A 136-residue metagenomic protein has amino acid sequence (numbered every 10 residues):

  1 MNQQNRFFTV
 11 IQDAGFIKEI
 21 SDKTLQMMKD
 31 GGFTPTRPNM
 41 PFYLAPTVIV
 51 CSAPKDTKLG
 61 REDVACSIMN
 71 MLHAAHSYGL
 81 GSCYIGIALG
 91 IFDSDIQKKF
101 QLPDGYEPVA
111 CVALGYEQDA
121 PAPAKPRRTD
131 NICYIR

Functional and structural regions predicted by a protein language model:
M1, A75-S77, D104-G105: Arginine/glycine-rich "motif VI" loop of SF2 helicases in the C-terminal RecA-like domain
M1-F42, R136: N-terminal amphipathic, basic helical "cap/leader" segment at the start of enzyme domains
N5-R6, A45-V48, V109: Short, surface-exposed beta-edge/turn micro-motifs
D30-G31, K98-A113: Short, conserved aromatic-histidine micro-motifs
P41, V48-V50, C111-A113: Conserved hydrophobic/aromatic beta-strand scaffold that supports enzyme active sites
P41-L44, P103: Extracellular/periplasmic catalytic domains that process cell-envelope and extracellular macromolecules
I49, P54-K99: Small-aliphatic-rich amphipathic alpha-helix that forms the alpha element of a beta-alpha
V109-R136: C-terminal helix-cap and adjacent tail motif
